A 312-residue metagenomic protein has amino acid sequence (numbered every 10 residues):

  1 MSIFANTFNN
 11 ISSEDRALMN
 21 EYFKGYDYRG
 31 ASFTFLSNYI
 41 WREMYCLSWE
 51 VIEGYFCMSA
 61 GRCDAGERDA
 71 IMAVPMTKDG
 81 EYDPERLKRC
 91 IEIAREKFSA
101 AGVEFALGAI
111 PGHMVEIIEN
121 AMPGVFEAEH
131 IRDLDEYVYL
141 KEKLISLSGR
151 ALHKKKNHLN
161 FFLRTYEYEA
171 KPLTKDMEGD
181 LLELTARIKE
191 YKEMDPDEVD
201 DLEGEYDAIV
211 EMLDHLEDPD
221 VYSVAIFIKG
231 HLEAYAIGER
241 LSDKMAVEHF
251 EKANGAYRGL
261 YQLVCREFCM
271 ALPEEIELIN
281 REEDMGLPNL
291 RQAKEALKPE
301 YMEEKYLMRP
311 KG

Functional and structural regions predicted by a protein language model:
S2-Y55: Amide-forming acyltransferase catalytic core, primarily the GNAT-like/NAT-type and related acyltransferase folds
T34-H113, F227-Y257: Conserved donor-binding loop and adjoining core beta-sheet/short helix segment in diverse acyl/aminoacyl transferases
I93-E119, G124-L140, L144-I145: A basic- and aromatic-enriched beta-loop-alpha substructure that forms the phosphate/nucleotide- and DNA/RNA-contacting
A106, K171, L278-R281: Short catalytic-loop micro-motif centered on adjacent basic/acidic residues
M114-A128, N157, G286-M302: Conserved active-site alpha-helix within GNAT-family acetyltransferase domains
P123-D200: Acyltransferase donor/substrate-recognition loop-hinge adjacent to the catalytic core
D176, D180-H231: Short, conserved active-site entrance elements at the starts or edges of catalytic domains
V221-K311: Aromatic (often tryptophan-rich) hydrophobic motifs at membrane interfaces
